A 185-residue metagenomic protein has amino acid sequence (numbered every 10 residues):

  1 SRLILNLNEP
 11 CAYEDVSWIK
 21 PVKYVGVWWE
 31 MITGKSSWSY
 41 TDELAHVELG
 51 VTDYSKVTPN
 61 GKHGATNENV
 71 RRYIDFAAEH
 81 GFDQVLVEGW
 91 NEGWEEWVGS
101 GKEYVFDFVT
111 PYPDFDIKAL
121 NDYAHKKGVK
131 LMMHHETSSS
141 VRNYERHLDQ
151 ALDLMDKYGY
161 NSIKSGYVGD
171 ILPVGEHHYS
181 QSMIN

Functional and structural regions predicted by a protein language model:
S1-K126: Conserved structural scaffold segments of CAZyme catalytic domains across common CAZy folds
E88-N185: Aromatic- and carboxylate-enriched substrate-binding clefts and catalytic-loop regions of carbohydrate-active enzymes
